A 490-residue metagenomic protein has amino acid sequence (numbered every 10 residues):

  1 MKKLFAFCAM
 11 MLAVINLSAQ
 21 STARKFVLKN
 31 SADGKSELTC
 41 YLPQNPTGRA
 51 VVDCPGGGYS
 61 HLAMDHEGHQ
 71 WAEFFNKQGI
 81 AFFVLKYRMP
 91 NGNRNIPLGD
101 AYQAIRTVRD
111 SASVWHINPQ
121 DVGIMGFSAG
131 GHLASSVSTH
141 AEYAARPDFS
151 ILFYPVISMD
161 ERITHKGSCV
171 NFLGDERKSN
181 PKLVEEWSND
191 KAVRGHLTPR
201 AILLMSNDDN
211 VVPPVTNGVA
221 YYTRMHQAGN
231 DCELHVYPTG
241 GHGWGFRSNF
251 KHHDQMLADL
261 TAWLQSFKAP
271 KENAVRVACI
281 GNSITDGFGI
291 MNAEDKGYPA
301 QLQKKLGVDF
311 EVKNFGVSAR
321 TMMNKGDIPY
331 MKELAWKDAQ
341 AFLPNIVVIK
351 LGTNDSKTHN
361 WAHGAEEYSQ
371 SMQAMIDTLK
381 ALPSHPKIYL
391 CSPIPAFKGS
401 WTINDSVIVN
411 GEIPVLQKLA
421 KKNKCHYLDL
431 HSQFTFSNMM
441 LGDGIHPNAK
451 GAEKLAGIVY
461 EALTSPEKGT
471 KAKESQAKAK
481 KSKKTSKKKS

Functional and structural regions predicted by a protein language model:
T39, V219-K271, G442-I445, A449-E453: C-terminal catalytic histidine-bearing segment of alpha/beta-hydrolase fold enzymes
A63-A72, F83-P119, S248-Q255: Catalytic nucleophile-loop/oxyanion-hole region of alpha/beta-hydrolase and closely related hydrolase-like folds
Q103-S168, V184, N189: Primarily recognizes the serine-hydrolase "nucleophile elbow" in alpha/beta-hydrolase and SGNH/GDSL folds
K166, N273-A278, I284-Q370, V407: Conserved SGNH/GDSL esterase-like catalytic core that processes O-acyl groups on lipids and polysaccharides
I202-D209: Short beta-strand/loop motif that positions the catalytic acidic residue of the alpha/beta-hydrolase fold
N210-N217: Conserved alpha/beta-hydrolase "acid-adjacent" motif
G241-R247, I290, I394-K483: Catalytic His-Asp segment of secreted/periplasmic serine-dependent ester chemistry enzymes
K350-S356, D377-N410, H431: Active-site segments of SGNH/GDSL-like serine hydrolases that catalyze O-acetyl group transfer/hydrolysis on lipids
